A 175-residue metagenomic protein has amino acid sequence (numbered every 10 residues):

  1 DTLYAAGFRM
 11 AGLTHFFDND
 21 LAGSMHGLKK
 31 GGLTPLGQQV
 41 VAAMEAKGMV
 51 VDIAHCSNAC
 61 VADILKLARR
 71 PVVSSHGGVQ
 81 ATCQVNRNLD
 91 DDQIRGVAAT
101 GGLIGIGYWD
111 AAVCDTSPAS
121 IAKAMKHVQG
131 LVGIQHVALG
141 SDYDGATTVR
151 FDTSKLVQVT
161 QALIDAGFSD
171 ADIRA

Functional and structural regions predicted by a protein language model:
D1-G107, A111-V113, S117, A122-Q129 (+2 more regions): Extended, charged catalytic domains and RNA/DNA-binding interfaces, predominantly in divalent-metal-using enzymes
G107-Y108, V132-T153: Short acidic/histidine-rich active-site segments
F151-A175: Mid-to-C-terminal alpha-helical segments outside catalytic/metal-binding sites
